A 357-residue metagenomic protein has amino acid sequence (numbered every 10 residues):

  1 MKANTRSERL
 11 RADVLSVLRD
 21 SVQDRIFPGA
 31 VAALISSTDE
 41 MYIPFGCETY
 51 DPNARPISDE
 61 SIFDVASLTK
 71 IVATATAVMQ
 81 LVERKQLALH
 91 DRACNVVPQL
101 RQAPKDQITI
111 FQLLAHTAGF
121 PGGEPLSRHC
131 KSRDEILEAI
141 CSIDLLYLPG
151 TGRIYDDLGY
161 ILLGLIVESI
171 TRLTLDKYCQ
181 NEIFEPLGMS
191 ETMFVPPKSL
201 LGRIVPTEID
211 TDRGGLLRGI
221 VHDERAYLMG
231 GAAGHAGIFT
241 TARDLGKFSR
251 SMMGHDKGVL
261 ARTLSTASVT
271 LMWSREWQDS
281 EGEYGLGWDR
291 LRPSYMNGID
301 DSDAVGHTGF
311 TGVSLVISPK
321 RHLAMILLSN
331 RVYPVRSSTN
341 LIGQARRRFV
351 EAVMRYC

Functional and structural regions predicted by a protein language model:
T5-V65, Q86-A88, E138, D223 (+1 more regions): Short, conserved catalytic-motif segment at the N-terminal edge
L10, V14, V65, T69 (+6 more regions): Hydrophobic (often cysteine-bearing) scaffold residues that line and stabilize catalytic clefts of nucleotide/cofactor
L18, A32, T38, K70 (+10 more regions): Residue-level preference for non-acidic, small/hydrophobic
D20-V31, P52-Q112, Y147-L158, A233-A236: Short active-site loop at a secondary-structure junction that contains or immediately precedes the catalytic residue(s)
P28-A30, T311-S314: Short loop/turn microsegments at loop-to-beta-strand junctions
Y42, A103-D303: Short, surface-exposed loop or secondary-structure junction motifs that flank catalytic or metal-binding residues
G254, G258, A267-S268, W273-R275 (+1 more regions): Short, gly/Ser/Thr-rich active-site loops of penicillin-recognizing serine hydrolases
L315, H322-R331, V335: Short, well-ordered beta-strand elements
